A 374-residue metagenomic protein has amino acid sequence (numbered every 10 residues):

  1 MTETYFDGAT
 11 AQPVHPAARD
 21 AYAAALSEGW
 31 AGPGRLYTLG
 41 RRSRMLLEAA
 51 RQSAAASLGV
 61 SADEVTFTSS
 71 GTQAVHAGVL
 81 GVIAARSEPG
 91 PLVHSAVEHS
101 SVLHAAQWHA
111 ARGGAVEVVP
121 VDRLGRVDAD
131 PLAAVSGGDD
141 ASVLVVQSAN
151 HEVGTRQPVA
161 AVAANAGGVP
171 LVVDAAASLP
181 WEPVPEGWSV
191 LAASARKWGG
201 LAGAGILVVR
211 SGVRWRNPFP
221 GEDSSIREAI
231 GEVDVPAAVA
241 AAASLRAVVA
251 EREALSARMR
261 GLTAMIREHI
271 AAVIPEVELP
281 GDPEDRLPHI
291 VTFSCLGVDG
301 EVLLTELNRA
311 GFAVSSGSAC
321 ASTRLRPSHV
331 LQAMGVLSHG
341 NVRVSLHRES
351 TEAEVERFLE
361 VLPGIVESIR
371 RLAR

Functional and structural regions predicted by a protein language model:
M1-R374: Pyridoxal 5′-phosphate
